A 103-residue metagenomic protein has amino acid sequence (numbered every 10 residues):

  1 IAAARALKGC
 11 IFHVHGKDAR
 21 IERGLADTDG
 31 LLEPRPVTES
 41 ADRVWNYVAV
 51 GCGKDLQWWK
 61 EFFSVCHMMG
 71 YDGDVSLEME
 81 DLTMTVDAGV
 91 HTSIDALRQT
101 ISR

Functional and structural regions predicted by a protein language model:
I1-R103: Histidine-acidic metal/acid-base catalytic patches
